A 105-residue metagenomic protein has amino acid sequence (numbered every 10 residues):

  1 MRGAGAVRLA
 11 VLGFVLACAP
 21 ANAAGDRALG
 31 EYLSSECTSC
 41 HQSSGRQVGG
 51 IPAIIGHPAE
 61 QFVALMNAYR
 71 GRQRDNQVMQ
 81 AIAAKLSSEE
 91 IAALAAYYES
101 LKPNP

Functional and structural regions predicted by a protein language model:
M1-A10: Bacterial N-terminal signal peptides that target proteins for export
V15, S35-S39, S88: Charged, amphipathic alpha-helical interaction segments
V15-S34, Q47-P52, V63, A68 (+1 more regions): Electrostatic cytochrome c docking/interface patches
G25, H57, E89: Residue-level signal for the nucleotide or nucleotide-sugar donor/cofactor binding architecture
L29, Q61, E90-A93: Charged catalytic carboxylate motif
S35-S44, L94: The canonical Cys-X-X-Cys-His
V48-L86: N-terminal, post-signal-peptide region of Sec/Tat-exported proteins
Y69, R74, A83-P105: C-terminal capping alpha-helices of c-type cytochrome domains
